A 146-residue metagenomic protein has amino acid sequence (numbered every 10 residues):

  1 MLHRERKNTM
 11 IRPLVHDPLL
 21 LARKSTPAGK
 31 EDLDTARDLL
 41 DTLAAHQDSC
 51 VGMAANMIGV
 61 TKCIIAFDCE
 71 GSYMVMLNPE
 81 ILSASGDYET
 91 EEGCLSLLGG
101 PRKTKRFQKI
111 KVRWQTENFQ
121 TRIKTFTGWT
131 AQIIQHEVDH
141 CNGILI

Functional and structural regions predicted by a protein language model:
L2-I146: Positively charged
